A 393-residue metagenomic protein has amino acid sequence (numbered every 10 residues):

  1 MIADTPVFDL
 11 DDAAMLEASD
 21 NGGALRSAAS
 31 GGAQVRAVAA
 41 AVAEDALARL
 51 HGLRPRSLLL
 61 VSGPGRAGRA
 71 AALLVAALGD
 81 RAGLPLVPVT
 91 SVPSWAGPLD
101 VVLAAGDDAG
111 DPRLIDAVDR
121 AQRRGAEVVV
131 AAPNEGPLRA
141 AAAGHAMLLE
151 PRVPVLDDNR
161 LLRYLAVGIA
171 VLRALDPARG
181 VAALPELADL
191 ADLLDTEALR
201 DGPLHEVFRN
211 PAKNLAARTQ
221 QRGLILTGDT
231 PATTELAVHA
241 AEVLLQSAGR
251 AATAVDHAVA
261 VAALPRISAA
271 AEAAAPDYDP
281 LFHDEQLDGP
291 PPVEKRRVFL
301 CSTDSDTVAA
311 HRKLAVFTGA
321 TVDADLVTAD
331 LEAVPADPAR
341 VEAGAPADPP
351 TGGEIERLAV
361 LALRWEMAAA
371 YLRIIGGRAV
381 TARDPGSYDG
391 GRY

Functional and structural regions predicted by a protein language model:
M1-A39: N-terminal amphipathic/basic leader segments beginning at the initiator methionine
I2-V7, A132-A198, V327-Y393: Short alpha-helices
A18-G22, R26-S27, A37-A48, D157 (+3 more regions): Active-site phosphate/pyrophosphate-binding segments
G22-L25, R56-G79, A232-A241, V308-V316: Short, charged N-terminal beta->alpha structural module
D45, G52-E197, T303: Glycine-rich phosphate-binding loops that contact phosphosugars or nucleotide phosphates
L73-V87, E242-T253, T318-V322: Short helix-loop-beta junction
A105-D116, L264-V308: Glycine-rich, anion-gripping cofactor-binding loops and their flanking helix/strand elements in enzyme active sites
P291-G353: C-terminal hydrophobic structural anchor segments that stabilize assembly/packing rather than catalytic chemistry
